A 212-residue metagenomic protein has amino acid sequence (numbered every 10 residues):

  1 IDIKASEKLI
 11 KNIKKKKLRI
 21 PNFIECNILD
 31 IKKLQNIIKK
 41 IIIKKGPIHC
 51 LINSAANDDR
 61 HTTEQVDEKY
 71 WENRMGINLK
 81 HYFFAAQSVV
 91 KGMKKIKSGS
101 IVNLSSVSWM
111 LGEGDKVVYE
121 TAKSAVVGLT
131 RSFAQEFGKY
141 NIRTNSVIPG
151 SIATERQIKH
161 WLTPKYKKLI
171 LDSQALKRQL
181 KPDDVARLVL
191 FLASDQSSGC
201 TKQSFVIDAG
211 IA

Functional and structural regions predicted by a protein language model:
T62-T63, D67-M75, I170: Substrate-binding pocket helix/loop in short-chain dehydrogenase/reductase
E64, L111-V117, K139, K177 (+1 more regions): Active-site loop immediately N-terminal to the catalytic Tyr-X3-Lys motif of short-chain dehydrogenase/reductase
V66, G112-E120, S132, Q157: Active-site loop-to-helix junction immediately N-terminal to the catalytic Tyr of the SDR YXXXK motif in Rossmann-fold
A86, A122, T130: Active-site helix of classical SDR
K91, Q135-K139, S198: Alpha-helical segment proximal to the catalytic Tyr-Lys
S106: Residue(s) in the substrate-gating loop at a strand-loop-helix junction that position the organic substrate next
I142, Q179-I207: C-terminal substrate-recognition "lid" of short-chain dehydrogenase/reductases
